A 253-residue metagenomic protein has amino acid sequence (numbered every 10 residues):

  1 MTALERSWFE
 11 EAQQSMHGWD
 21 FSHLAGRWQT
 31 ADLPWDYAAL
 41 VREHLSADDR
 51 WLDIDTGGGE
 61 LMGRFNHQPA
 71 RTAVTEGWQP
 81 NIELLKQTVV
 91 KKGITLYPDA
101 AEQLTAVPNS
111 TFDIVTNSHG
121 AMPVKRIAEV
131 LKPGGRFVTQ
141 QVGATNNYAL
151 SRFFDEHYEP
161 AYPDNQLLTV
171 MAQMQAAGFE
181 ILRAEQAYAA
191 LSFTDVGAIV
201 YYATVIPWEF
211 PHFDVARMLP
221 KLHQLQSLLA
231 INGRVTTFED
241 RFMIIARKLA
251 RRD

Functional and structural regions predicted by a protein language model:
M1-D48: Class I SAM-dependent methyltransferase Rossmann-like catalytic core, especially the SAM/SAH-binding loop
L45, N66, V130-L131: A generic alpha-to-beta junction signature in SAM-dependent methyltransferases
R50-T105: Class I SAM-dependent methyltransferase SAM/SAH-binding core
L104-I114: A short acidic, Gly/Pro-enriched loop at the edge of an enzyme's catalytic core that lines a small-molecule cofactor
M122-V138: A short glycine-rich, Lys/Arg-flanked "PGG" loop and its adjoining helix->strand segment in the class I
V142-A161: Short, glycine-/aromatic-enriched active-site segment of Class I SAM-dependent methyltransferases
D155-T169, E209-H212: Acceptor-substrate binding/catalytic loop of class I
E180, E185-D253: Conserved Class I S-adenosyl-L-methionine
